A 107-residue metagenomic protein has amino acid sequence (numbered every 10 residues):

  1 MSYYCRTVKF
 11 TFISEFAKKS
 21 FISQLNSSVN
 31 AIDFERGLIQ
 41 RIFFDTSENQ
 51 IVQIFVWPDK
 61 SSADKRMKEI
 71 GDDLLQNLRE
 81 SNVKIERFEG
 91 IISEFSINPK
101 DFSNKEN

Functional and structural regions predicted by a protein language model:
M1-I51, P58-D72, R79-N107: Short S/T/G/P-rich N-terminal loop/turn motif that feeds into the first structured element of a domain
